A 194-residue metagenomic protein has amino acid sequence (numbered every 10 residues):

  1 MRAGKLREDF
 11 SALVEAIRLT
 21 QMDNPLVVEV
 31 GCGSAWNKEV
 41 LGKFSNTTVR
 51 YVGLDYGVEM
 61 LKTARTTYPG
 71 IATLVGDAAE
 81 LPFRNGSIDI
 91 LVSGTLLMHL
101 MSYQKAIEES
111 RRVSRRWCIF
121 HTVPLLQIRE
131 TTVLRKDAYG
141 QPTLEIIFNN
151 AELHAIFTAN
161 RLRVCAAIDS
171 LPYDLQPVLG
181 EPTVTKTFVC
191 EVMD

Functional and structural regions predicted by a protein language model:
M1-Q21, V40: Conserved class I S-adenosyl-L-methionine
N24-G33: Conserved class I S-adenosyl-L-methionine
S34-E80: Class I SAM-dependent methyltransferase SAM/SAH-binding core
V92: A conserved beta-strand element that flanks and buttresses the S-adenosyl-L-methionine
T95-H99: Short catalytic micro-motifs in class I SAM-dependent methyltransferases
Q104-W117: A short glycine-rich, Lys/Arg-flanked "PGG" loop and its adjoining helix->strand segment in the class I
I119-I147: Conserved class I S-adenosyl-L-methionine
L144-A167: Short alpha-helix
